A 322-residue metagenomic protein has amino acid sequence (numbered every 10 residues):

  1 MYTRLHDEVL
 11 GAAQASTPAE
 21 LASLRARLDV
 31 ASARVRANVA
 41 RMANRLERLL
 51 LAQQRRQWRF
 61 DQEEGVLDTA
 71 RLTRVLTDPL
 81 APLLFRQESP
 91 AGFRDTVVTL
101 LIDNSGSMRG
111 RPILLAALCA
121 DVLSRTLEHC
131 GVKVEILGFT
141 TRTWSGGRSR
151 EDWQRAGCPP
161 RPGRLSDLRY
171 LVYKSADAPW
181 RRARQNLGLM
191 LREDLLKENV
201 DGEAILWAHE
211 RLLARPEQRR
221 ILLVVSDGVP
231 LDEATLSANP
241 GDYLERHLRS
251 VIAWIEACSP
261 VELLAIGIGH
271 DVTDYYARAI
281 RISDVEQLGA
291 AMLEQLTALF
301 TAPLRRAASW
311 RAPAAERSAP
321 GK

Functional and structural regions predicted by a protein language model:
M1-K322: Acidic, glycine-rich A-domain
